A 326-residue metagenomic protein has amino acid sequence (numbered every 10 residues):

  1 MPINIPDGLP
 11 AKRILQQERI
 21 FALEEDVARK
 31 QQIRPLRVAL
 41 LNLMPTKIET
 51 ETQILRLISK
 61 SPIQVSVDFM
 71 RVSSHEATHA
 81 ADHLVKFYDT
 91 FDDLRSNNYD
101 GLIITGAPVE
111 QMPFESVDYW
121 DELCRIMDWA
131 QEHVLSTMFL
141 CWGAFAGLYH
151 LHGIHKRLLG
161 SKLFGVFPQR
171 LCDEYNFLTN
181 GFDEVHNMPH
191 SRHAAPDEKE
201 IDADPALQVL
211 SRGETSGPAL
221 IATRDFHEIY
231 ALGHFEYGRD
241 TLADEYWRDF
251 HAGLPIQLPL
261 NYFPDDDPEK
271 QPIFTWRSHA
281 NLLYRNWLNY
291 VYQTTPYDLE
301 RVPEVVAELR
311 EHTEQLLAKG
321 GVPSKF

Functional and structural regions predicted by a protein language model:
M1-R71, Y88-L94, N98, V166-F326: Amide-donor transfer/coupling interface in amidating biosynthetic enzymes
T50, H79, P113-F114, L148-H150 (+2 more regions): Short glycine-/acidic-enriched loop or helix-start segments at secondary-structure transitions that form or flank
Q53-L55, L84, S116-Y119, H152-H155 (+1 more regions): Short, glycine/charged-enriched secondary-structure capping and boundary segments
S73-K86: N-terminal beta-loop-helix "entrance" segment that forms/cooperates in small-molecule cofactor or anionic ligand
V85, T105-P108, D267-P268: Short glycine/proline-rich turn/loop motifs
I104-D173: Cysteine-nucleophile active-site neighborhood
